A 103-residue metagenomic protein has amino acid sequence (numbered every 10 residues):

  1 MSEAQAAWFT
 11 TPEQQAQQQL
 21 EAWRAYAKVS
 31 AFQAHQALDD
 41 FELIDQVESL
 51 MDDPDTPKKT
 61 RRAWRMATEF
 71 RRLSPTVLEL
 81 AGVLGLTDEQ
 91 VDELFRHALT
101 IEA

Functional and structural regions predicted by a protein language model:
M1-Q33, E89-R96, I101: Interaction-interface detector
K28-E69, L73-E79: Eukaryotic low-complexity, mixed-charge intrinsically disordered interaction/regulatory segments enriched in acidic
R71-E102: Short, compact, well-ordered microdomains
